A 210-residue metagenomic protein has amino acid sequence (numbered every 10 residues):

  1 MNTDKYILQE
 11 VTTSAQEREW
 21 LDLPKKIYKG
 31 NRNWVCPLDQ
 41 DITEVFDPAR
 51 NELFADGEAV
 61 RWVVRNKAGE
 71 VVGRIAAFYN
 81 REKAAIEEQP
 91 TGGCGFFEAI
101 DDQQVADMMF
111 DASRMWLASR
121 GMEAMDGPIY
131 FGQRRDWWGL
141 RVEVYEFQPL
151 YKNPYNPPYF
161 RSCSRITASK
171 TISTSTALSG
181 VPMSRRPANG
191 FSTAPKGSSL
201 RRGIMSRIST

Functional and structural regions predicted by a protein language model:
N2-A49, L200-T210: Short amphipathic alpha-helix that is part of the acyltransferase structural core
T3-D4, P154-T210: Acyltransferase donor/substrate-recognition loop-hinge adjacent to the catalytic core
E17, V71, R81-A84, Q133-R135 (+1 more regions): Flexible loop/turn segments at secondary-structure boundaries
D47-V63, K67: A short helix-loop-beta-strand connector motif used in the catalytic cores of GNAT acetyltransferases and, in some
R50, F78-E82: Alpha-helical subdomain
A59, T91, S173-S175: Extracellular structured ligand-interaction cores
R61-V63, E70-Y79: Conserved beta-strand in the GNAT
A84-S169: Acyl-donor binding region in acyl/amide transferases
